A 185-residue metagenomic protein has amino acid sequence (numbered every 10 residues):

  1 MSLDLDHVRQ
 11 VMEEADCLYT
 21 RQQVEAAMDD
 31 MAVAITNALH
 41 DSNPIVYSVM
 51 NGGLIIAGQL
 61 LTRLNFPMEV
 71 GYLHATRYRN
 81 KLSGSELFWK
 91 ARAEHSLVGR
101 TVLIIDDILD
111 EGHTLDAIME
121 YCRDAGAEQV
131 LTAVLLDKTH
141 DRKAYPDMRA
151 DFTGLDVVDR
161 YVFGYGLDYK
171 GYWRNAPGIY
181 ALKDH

Functional and structural regions predicted by a protein language model:
M1-H185: PRPP-associated nucleotide enzymes
